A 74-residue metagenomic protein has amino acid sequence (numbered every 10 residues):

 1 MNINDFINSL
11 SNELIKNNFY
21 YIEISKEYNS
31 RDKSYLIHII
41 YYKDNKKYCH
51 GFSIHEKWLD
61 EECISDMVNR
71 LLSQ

Functional and structural regions predicted by a protein language model:
M1-S25: Negatively charged, low-complexity tracts enriched in Asp/Glu with abundant Ser/Thr
F6, L10, H55, M67-V68: Terminal low-complexity, poorly structured segments
F19-C63: Acidic, low-complexity, intrinsically disordered interaction modules
W58-Q74: Mixed-charge, Lys/Arg-enriched low-complexity segments
